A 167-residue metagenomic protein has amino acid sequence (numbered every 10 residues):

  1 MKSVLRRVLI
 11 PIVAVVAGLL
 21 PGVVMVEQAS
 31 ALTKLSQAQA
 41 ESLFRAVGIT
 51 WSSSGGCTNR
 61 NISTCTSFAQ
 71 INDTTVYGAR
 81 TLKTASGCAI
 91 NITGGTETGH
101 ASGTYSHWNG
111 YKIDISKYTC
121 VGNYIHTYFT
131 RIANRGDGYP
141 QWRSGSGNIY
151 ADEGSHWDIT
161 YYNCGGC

Functional and structural regions predicted by a protein language model:
M1-A29: Secretory targeting and sorting signals
L32-G87, N91: Active-site acidic/histidine clusters and adjacent loop/turn architecture that either coordinate catalytic ions
S54, T93-G95, Y162: Conserved beta-strand termini and adjacent loop/short-helix elements that scaffold enzyme active sites in alpha/beta
G94-G103: Acidic helix-start/capping segments at beta-turn-to-alpha-helix junctions
T104-C167: Catalytic cores and adjacent binding grooves of peptidoglycan-active enzymes
